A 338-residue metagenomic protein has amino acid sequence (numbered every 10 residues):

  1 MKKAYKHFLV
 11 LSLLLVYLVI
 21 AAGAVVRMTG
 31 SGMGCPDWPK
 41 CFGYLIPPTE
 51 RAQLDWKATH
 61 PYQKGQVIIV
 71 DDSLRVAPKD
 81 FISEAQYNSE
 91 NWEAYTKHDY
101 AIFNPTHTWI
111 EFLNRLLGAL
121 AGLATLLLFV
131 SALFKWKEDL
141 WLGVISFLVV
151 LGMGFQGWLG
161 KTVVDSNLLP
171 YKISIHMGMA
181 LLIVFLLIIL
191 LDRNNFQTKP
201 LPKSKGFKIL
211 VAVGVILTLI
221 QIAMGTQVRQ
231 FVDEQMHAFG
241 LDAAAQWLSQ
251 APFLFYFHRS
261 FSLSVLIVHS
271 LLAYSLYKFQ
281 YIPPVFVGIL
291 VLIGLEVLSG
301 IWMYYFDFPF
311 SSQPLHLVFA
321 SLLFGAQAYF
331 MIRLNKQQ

Functional and structural regions predicted by a protein language model:
H7-G32, V215-Q227: N-terminal signal-anchor transmembrane alpha helix
H7-L9, E138-V150, G206-V211, Q280-L292: Membrane-interfacial loop-to-transmembrane alpha-helix junctions, especially the N-terminal start
V25-D37, F103, G157-M177, V228-D242 (+1 more regions): Interfacial helix-loop-helix junctions of multi-pass membrane proteins
T59-A121, L254-H258: Individual transmembrane alpha-helix segments
W109-L127, K172-I183, F253-V268, Q313-L322: Membrane-interface loop-to-helix entry segments
A121-F155, K278: Juxtamembrane interface at the cytosolic side of transmembrane helices
I189-G214, Y329-Q338: A juxtamembrane structural motif centered on a specific transmembrane helix
Q221-V265, S270-Y277: Membrane-interfacial catalytic/cofactor-binding modules of polytopic membrane enzymes
